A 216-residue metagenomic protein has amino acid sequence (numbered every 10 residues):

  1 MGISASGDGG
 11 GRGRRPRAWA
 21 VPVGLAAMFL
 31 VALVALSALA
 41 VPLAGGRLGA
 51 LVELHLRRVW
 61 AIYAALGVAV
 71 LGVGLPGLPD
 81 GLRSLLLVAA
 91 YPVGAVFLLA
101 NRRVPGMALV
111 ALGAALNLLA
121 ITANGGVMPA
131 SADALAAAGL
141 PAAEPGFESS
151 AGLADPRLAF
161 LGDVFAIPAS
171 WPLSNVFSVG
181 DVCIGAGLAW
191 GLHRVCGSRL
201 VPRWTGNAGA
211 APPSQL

Functional and structural regions predicted by a protein language model:
R12-R14: Compositionally biased, intrinsically disordered low-complexity segments enriched in Pro/Arg/Gln/His
A20-A89: Transmembrane alpha-helical insertion/packing segments
L82-A89, S174-A186: Membrane-interface loop-to-helix entry segments
A90-T122: Interfacial segments of alpha-helical transmembrane regions
A111-A143: Hydrophobic alpha-helical membrane-insertion segments
L135-V176: Extracytosolic (periplasmic/ER-lumenal) interhelical loops and adjacent juxtamembrane/interface segments of multi-pass
A186-C196: Membrane-interfacial alpha-helical segments at the cytosolic side of multi-pass membrane proteins
R194-T205: Membrane-interface capping segments at transmembrane-helix boundaries
